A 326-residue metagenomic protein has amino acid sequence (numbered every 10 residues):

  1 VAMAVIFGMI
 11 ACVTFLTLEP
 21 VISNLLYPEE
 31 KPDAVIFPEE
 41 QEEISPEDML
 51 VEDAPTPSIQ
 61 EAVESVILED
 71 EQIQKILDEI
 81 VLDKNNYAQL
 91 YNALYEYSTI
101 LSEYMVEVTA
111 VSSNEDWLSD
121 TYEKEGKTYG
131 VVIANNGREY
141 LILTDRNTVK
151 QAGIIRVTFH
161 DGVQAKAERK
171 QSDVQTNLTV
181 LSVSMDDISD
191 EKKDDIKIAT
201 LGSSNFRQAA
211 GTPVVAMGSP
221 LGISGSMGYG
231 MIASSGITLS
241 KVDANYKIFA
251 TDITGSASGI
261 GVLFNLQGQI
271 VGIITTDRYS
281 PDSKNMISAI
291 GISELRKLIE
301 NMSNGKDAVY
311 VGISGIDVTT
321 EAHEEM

Functional and structural regions predicted by a protein language model:
M3, F7, T17-N135, I142 (+3 more regions): N-terminal activation segment of mature serine protease catalytic domains
T14, E103-V108, G130, Y140 (+11 more regions): Terminal peptide-recognition signature
V21, L25-P28, N135-N177, V183-D186: Catalytic-histidine neighborhood of serine endopeptidases, predominantly the chymotrypsin-like S1/PA family
W117-E123, S172-T176, D187-K192, S235-A250 (+2 more regions): Gly/Ser-enriched beta-turn/beta-hairpin loop segments
Q151-R169, V174, A209-P213, G225-T238 (+3 more regions): Beta-strand/loop subdomains of soluble extracytoplasmic proteins
D186-T200, M227-S288: Active-site region of chymotrypsin-like
T200-S224: Short glycine/Trp-rich loop-beta-loop segment that forms part of the substrate-binding cleft
I270-M326: C-terminal cap/linker of serine protease catalytic domains
